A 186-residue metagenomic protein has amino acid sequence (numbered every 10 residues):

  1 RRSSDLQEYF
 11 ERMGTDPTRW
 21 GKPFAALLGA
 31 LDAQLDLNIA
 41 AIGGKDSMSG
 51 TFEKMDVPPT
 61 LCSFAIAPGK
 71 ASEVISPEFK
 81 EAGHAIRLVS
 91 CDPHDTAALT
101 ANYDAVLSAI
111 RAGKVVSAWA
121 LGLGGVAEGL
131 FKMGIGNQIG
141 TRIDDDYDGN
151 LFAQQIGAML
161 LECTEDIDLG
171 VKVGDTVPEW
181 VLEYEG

Functional and structural regions predicted by a protein language model:
R1-S3: Short, small-residue-biased leader/transition segments that mark boundaries at the very start of proteins
L6, F10, I42: Conserved structured catalytic cores and adjacent interaction surfaces of nucleotide-binding/hydrolyzing enzymes
Y9-K22: Catalytic palm subdomain of template-directed nucleic-acid polymerases, centered on the conserved carboxylate motif
R19-N38, I42, D46-L61, S108-G186: Glycine-/charge-enriched secondary-structure boundary and capping motifs
F52, F64, E78, D95 (+1 more regions): Glycine- and other small-residue-rich loops at beta-strand/loop junctions that grip anionic moieties
M55-T60, K70-V89: Acidic/histidine-enriched ion/cofactor-binding microenvironments in catalytic or ligand-binding pockets
F64-K70, P93-Y103, R142-D145: A general structural motif
K80, A85-A118: A glycine- and small/hydrophobic-rich beta-loop-beta segment that serves as a flexible "lid/hinge" or phosphate-binding
